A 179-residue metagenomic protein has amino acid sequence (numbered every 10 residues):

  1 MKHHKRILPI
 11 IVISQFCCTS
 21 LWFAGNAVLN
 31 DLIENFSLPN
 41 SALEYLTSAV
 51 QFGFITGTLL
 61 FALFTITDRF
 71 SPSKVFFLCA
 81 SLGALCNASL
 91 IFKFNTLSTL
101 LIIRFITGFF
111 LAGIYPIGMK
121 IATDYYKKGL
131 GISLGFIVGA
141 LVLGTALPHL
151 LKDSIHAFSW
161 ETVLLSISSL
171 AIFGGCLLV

Functional and structural regions predicted by a protein language model:
R6-N40, T58-F61: Extracytoplasmic
F16, C86, L97-G113: Hydrophobic core of transmembrane alpha-helices in multi-pass small-molecule transporters, especially MFS/SLC-type
T19, F23, G108-P116, A146: Small-residue-rich segments within alpha-helical transmembrane domains of MFS-like 12-TM solute carriers
F23, V50-L59, T145-A146: Residue-level signature of mid-helix packing/kink "hotspots" within the transmembrane helices of 12-pass Major
L32-I33, F64-R69, L151-S159: Interfacial helix-cap and linker-helix signal at transmembrane-aqueous boundaries of multi-pass secondary transporters
T58-T96: Conserved MFS/SLC helix-loop-helix module at the cytosolic interface between two early adjacent transmembrane helices
N95-T99, K128, F136-V179: Helix-loop-helix hairpin linking two adjacent transmembrane segments in secondary transporters
I103-G139: Cytoplasmic helix-loop-helix junction between adjacent transmembrane helices in 12-TM secondary transporters
